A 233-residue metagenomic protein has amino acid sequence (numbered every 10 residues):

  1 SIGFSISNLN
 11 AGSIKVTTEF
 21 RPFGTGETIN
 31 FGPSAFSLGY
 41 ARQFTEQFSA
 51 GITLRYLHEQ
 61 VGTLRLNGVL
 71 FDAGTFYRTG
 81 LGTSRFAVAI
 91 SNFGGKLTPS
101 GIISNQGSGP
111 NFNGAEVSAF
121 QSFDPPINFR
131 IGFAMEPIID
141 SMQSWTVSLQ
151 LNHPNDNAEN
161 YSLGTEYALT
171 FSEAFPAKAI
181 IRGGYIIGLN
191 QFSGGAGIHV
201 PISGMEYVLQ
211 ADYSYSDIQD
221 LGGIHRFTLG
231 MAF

Functional and structural regions predicted by a protein language model:
S1-F233: Subset of outer-membrane beta-barrel
